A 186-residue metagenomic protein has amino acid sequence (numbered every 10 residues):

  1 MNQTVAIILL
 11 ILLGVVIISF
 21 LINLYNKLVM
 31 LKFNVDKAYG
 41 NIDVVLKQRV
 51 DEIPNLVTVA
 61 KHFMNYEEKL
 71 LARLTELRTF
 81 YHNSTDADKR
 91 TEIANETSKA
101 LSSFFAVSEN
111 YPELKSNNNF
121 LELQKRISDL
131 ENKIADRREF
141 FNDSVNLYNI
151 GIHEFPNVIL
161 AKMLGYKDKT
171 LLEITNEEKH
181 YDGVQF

Functional and structural regions predicted by a protein language model:
N2-F186: A helix-centric hydrophobic-segment signal that preferentially recognizes long, alpha-helical stretches used
